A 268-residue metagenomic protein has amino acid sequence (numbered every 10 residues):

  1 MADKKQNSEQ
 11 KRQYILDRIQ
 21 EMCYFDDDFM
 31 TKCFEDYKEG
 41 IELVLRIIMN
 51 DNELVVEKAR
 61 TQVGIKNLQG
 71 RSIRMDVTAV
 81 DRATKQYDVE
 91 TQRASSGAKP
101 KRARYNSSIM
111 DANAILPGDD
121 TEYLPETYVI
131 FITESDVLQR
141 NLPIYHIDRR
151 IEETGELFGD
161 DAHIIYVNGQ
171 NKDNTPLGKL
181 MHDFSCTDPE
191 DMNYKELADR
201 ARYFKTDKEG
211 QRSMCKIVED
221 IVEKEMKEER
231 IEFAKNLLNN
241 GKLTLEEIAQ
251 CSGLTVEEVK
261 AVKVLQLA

Functional and structural regions predicted by a protein language model:
M1-H163, Q170-T175: Accessory alpha/beta interaction modules
A2-Q20, V80-R82, Y87-Q92, G178-A268: Short, charged alpha-helical interaction segments and adjacent helix-coil junctions
